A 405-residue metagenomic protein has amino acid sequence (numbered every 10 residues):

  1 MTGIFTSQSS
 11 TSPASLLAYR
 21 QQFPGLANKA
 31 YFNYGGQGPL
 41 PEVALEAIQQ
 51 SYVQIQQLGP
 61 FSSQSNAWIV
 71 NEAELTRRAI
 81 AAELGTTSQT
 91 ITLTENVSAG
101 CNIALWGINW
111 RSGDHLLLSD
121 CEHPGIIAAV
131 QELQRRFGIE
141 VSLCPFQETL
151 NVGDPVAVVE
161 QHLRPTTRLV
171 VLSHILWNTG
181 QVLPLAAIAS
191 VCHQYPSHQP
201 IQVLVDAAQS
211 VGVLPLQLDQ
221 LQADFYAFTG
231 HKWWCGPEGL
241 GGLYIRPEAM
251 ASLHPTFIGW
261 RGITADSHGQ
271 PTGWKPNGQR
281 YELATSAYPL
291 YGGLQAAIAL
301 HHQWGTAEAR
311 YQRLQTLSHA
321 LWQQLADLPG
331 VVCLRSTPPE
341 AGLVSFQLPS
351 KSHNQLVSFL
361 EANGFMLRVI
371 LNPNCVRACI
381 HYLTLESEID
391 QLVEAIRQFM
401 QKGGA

Functional and structural regions predicted by a protein language model:
M1-A405: Pyridoxal 5′-phosphate
